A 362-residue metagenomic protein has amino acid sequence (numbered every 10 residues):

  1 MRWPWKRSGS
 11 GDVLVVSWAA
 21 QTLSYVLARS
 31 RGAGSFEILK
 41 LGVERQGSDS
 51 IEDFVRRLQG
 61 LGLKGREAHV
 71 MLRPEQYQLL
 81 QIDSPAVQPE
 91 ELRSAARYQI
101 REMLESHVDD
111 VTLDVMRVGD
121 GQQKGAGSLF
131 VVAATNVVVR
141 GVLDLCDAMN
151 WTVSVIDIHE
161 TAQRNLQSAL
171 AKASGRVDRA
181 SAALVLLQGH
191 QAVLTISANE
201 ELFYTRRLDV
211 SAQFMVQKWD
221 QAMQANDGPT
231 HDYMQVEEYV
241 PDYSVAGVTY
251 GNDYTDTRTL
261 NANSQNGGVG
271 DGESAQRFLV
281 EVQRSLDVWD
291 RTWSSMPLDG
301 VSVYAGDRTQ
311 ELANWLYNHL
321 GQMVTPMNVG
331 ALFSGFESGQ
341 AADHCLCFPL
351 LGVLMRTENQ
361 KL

Functional and structural regions predicted by a protein language model:
M1-L362: Hydrophobic/aromatic-enriched cytosolic interaction surfaces used to assemble or bind macromolecules
